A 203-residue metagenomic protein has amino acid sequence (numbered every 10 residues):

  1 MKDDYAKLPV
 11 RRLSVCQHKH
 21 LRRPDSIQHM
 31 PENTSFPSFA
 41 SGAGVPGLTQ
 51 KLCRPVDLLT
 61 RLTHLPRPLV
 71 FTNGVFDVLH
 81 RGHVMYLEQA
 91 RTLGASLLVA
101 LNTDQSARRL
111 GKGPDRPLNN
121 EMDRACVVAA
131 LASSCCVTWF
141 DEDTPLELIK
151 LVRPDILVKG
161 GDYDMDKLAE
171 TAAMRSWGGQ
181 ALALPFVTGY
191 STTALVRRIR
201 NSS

Functional and structural regions predicted by a protein language model:
K2-S203: Nucleotidyltransferase catalytic core that binds NTPs
